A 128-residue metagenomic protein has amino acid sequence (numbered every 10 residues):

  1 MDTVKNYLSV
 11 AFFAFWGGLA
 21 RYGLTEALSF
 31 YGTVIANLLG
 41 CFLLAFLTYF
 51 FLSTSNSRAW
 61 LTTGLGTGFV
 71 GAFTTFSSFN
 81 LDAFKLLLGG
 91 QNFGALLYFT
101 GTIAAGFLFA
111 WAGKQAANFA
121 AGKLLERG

Functional and structural regions predicted by a protein language model:
M1-G128: Membrane-interface helix-loop junctions in multi-pass transporters/channels
